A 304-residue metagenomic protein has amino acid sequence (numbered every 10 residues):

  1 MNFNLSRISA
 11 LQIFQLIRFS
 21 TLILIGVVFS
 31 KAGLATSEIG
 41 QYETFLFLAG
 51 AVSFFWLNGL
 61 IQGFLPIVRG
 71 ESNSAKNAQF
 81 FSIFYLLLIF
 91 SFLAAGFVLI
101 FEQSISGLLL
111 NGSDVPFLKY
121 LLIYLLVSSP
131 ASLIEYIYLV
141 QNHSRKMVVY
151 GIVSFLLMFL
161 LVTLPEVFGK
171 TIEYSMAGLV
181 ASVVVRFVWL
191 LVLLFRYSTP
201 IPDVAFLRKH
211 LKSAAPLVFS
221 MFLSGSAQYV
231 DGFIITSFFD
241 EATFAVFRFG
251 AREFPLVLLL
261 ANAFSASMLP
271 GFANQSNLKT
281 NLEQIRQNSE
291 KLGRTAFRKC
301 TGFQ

Functional and structural regions predicted by a protein language model:
M1-N4, R145, V149, G169-L179 (+4 more regions): Interhelical loop/hinge segments that connect adjacent transmembrane helices in multipass membrane
N2-Q62, A95-L99, F159, A215-E241: Signature of the first transmembrane helix
S30-Q41, Q141-K146, F155-F187: Membrane-interface helix-loop junctions in multi-pass transport and translocation proteins
G33-T44, G70-S82, F92-L122, L126 (+1 more regions): Membrane-interface helix-capping segments at transmembrane helix termini in multi-pass transporters
Y42, L46-F54, F247-A266, A296-F303: Transmembrane helix-bundle signature of multi-pass secondary active exporters and lipid flippases
W56-N73, V140, F254-T280, R286-S289 (+2 more regions): Helix-loop junctions and terminal segments of transmembrane helices in multi-pass membrane transport/translocation
F81-L110, L160-V167, E283-Q304: Alpha-helical transmembrane segments of multi-pass membrane transport and lipid-handling proteins
V127-V149: Membrane-interface junctions at transmembrane-helix termini in multi-pass inner-membrane proteins
